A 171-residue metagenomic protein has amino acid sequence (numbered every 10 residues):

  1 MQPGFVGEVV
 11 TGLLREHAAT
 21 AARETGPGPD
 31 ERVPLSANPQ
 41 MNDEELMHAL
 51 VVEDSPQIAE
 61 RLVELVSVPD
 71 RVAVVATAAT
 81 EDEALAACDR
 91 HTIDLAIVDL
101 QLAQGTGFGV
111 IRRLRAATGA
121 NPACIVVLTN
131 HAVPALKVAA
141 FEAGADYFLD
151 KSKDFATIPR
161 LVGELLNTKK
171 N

Functional and structural regions predicted by a protein language model:
E53: Conserved acidic carboxylate
P56-A76: Two-component/phosphorelay signaling modules centered on CheY-like receiver
T77-L95: Acidic, metal-coordinating helix/loop segments flanking the phosphotransfer/catalytic sites of two-component signaling
T80, T106-G109: Acidic catalytic/metal-coordinating carboxylates
D99-L100, T129: Active-site residues of response regulator receiver
F108-N121: Short amphipathic alpha-helix used as the core "switch/output" element in two-component signaling
G109, A132-L149, K153, R160: Alpha4 helix (beta4-alpha4-beta5 surface) of REC/receiver domains from two-component response regulators
P122-A132: A short, hydrophobic beta-strand element within the central beta-sheet of small alpha/beta folds
